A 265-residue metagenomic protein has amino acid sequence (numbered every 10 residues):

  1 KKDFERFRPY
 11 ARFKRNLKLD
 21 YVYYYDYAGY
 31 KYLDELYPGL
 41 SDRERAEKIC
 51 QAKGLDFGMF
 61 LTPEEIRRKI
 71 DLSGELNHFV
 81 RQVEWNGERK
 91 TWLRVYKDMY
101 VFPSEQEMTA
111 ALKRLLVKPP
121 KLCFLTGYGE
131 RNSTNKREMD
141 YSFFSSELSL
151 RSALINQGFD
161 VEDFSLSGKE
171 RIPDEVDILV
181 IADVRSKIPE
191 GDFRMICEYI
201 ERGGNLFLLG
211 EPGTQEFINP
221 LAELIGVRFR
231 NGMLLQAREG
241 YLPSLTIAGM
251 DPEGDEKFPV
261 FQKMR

Functional and structural regions predicted by a protein language model:
K1-R265: Short, surface-exposed patches at the edges or C-terminal ends of soluble domains, predominantly
